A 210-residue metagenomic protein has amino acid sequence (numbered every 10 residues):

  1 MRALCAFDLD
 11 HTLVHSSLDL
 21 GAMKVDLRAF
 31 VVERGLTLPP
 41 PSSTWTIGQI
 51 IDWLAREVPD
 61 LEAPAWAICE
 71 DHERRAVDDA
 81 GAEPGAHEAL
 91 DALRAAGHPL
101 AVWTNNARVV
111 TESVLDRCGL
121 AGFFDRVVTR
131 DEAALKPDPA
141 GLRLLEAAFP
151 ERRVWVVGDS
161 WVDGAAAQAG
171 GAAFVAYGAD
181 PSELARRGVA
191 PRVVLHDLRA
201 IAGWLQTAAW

Functional and structural regions predicted by a protein language model:
M1-A3, A95, R108, E112-W210: Asp-based, Mg2+/Mn2+-dependent phosphohydrolase catalytic module
M1-A96, V109-E112: N-terminal helical cap/lid subdomain that shapes the substrate entry/recognition surface in HAD-like hydrolases
T104-N106: Conserved phosphate-coupling serine/threonine residues in phosphotransfer and NTP-handling enzymes
